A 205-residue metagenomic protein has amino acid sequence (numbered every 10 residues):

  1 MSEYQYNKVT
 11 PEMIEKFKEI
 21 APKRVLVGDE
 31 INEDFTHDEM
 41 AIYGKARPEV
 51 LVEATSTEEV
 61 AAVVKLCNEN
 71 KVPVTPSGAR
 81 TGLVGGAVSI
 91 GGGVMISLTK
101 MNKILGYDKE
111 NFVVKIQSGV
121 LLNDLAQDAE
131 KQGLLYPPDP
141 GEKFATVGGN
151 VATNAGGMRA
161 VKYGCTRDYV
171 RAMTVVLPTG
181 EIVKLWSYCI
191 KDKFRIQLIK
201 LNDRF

Functional and structural regions predicted by a protein language model:
M1-K65, G82-F112, Y163: N-terminal flexible segment immediately upstream of the FAD-binding catalytic core in FAD-dependent oxidoreductases
L26-V27, P76, P138, C189: A generic structural-conservation signal
I31-N32, S77-G85, P140-G148: Short, glycine/charge-rich beta-strand/loop segments that flank catalytic centers and engage negatively charged groups
E69-N70, I90-G91, Y169: Short, well-ordered loop/turn elements at secondary-structure boundaries
V72-P73, L135: Residue-level detector of anion-binding/catalytic polar loops
K103-F205: FAD-binding subdomain of flavoenzyme oxidoreductases
